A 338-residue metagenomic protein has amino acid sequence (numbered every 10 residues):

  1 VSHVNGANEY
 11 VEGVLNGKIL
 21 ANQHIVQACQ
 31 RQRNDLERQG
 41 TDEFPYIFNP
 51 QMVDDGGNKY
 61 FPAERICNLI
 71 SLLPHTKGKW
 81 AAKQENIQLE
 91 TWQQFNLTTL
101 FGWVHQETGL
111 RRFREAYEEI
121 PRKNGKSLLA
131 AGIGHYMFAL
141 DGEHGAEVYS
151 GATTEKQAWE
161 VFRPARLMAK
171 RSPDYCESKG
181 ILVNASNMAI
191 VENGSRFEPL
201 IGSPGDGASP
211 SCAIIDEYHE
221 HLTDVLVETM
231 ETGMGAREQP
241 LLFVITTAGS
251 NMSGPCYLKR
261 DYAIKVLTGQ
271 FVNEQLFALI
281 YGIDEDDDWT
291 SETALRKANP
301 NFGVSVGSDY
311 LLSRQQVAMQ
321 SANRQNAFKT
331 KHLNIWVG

Functional and structural regions predicted by a protein language model:
S2-G338: Phosphate/NTP-binding elements of NTP-utilizing enzymes
